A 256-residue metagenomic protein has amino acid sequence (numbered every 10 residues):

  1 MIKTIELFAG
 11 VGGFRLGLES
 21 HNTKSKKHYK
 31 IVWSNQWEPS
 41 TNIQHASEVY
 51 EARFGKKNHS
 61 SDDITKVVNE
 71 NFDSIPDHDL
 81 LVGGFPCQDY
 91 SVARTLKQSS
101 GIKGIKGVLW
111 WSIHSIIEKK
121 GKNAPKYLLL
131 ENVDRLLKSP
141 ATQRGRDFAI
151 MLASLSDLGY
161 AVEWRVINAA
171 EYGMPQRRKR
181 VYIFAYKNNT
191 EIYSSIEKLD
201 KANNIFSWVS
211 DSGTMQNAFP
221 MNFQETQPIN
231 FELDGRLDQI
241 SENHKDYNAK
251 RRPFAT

Functional and structural regions predicted by a protein language model:
M1-I31, D77, S154-D157, Q176 (+1 more regions): S-adenosyl-L-methionine-dependent DNA methyltransferase catalytic core
I2-A124, V133-F148, S156: Core alpha/beta nucleotide-donor-binding catalytic domains of modification enzymes
P39-T41, A170-P175: Short, conserved secondary-structure transition motifs
S61-D62, D134, Y160-E171: Conserved S-adenosyl-L-methionine
F72-S74, G173-Q176: Short glycine-biased active-site loop of nucleotidyltransferases that positions the nucleotide triphosphate and helps
Y127: Short glycine-centered segments of the SAM/dcSAM-binding site in methyltransferase folds
R146-I167, Y186-K187: Charged, glycine-enriched surface loops/patches that mediate electrostatic binding to polyanionic ligands
